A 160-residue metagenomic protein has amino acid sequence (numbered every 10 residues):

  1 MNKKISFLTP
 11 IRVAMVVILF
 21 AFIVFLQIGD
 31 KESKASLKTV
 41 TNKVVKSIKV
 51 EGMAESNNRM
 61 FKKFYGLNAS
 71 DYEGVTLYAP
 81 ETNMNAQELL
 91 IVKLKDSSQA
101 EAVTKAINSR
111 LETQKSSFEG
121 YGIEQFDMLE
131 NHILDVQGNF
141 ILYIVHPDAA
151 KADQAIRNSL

Functional and structural regions predicted by a protein language model:
M1-L8: Short, Lys/Arg-rich N-terminal segment immediately upstream of the first membrane anchor
P10-Q27: Hydrophobic membrane-insertion alpha-helices, especially the h-region of bacterial N-terminal signal peptides
F25-K38: Signal peptide cleavage region of secreted peptide precursors
K38-E55: Short extracytoplasmic/periplasmic juxtamembrane "stem" segments immediately C-terminal to an N-terminal membrane anchor
N57-A102: Extracytoplasmic/periplasmic/luminal assembly and interaction segments in envelope/secretory/respiratory proteins
S97-K105, A150-Q154: Short, conserved charged micro-motifs
A100, T104-V136: Short Gly/Thr-rich strand-loop-strand
E124-L160: A short, solvent-exposed beta-edge/loop patch
